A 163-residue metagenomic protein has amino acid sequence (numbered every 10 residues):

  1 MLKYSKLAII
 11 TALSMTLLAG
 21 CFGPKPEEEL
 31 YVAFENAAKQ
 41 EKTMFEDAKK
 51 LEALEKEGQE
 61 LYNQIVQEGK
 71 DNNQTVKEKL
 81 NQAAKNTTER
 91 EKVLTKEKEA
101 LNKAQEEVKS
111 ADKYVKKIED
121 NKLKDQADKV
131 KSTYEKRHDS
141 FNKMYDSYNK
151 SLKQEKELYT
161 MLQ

Functional and structural regions predicted by a protein language model:
M1-A8: Bacterial N-terminal signal peptides that target proteins for export
A12-L13: Classic N-terminal secretory signal peptides
T16-G20: C-terminal motif of bacterial Sec signal peptides marking the signal peptidase cleavage site
F22-T95: Immediate post-signal-peptide N-terminus of mature secreted/exported proteins
V76, R90-Q163: Extended amphipathic alpha-helical interaction segments
